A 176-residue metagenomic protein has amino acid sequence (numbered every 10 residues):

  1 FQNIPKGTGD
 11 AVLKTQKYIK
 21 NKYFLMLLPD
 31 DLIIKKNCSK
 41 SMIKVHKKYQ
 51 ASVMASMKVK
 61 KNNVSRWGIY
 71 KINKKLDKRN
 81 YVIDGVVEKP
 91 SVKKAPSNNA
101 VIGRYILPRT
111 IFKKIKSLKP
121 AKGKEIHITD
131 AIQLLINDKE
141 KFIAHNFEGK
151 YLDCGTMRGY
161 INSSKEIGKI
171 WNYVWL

Functional and structural regions predicted by a protein language model:
F1-I72, L107, K114-L118: Conserved beta-loop-beta/alpha segment of the NTase-like Rossmann-fold superfamily that binds/positions NTPs
L25, I43, L76-L152, M157-W175: Catalytic-core segments of class I nucleotidyltransferases/pyrophosphorylases that form NMP-activated intermediates
